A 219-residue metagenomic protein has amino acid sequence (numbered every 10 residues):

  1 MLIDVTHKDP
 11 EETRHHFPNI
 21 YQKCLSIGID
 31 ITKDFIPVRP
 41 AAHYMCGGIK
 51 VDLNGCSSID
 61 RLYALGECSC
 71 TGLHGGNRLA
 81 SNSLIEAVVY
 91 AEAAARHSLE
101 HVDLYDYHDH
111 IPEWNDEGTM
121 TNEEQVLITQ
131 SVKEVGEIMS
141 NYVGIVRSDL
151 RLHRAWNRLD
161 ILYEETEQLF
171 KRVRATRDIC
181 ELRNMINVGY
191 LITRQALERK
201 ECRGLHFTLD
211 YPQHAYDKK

Functional and structural regions predicted by a protein language model:
M1-I36, V88, H97-D103: An anion/pyrophosphate-binding glycine-rich loop and adjacent beta-alpha core in soluble alpha-beta enzymes
V5-H7, I27, D34, A41 (+2 more regions): Fold-independent oxyanion-binding glycine-rich loops and adjacent beta-strand/coil segments at enzyme active sites
G28-I29, R39-H43, Y190: Short loop/turn motifs at secondary-structure junctions and domain boundaries
I36-V38, G204: Long, contiguous hydrophobic alpha-helical segments, chiefly transmembrane helices and signal peptides
Y44, K50-A64, C68-K219: Glycine- and aromatic-enriched mobile tails/lids
